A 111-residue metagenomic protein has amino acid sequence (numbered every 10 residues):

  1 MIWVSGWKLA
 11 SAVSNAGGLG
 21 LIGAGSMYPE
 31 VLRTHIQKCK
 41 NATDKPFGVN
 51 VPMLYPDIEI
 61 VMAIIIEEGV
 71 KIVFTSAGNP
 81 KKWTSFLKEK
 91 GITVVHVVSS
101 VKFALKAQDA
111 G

Functional and structural regions predicted by a protein language model:
M1-G111: Active-site entrance/lid segments in N-terminal catalytic domains of soluble metabolic enzymes
